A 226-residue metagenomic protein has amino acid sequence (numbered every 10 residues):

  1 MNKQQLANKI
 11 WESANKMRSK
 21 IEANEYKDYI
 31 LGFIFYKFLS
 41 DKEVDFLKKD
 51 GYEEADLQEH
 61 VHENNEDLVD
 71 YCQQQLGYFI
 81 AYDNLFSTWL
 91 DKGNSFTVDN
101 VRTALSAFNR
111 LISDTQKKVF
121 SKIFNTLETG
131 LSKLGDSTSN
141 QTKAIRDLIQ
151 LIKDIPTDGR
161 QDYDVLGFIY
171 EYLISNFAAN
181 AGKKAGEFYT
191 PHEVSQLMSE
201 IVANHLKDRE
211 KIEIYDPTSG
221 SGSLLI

Functional and structural regions predicted by a protein language model:
M1-L206, E210: Non-catalytic, mostly N-terminal accessory regions of nucleic-acid modification and defense proteins
R209-T218: Conserved class I S-adenosyl-L-methionine
S221-I226: Conserved SAM-binding loop of SAM-dependent methyltransferases across substrates and taxa, primarily the Class I
